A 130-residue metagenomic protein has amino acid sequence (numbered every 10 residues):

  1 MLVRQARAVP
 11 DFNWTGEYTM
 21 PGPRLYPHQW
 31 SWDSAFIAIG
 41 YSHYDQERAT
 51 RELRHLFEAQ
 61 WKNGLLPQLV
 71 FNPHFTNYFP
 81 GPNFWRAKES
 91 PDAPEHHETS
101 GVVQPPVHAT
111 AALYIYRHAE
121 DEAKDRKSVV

Functional and structural regions predicted by a protein language model:
M1-Q29, T50-R51, H55, K62-F71: Low-complexity, Ser/Thr/Pro/Gly-enriched N-terminal "stalk/linker" regions
T15-T19, P27, S34, R86 (+1 more regions): A generic structural signal for ordered alpha-helices
Y26, A38, H97: Generic anion/oxyanion-binding catalytic loop in active/binding sites
P27-S31, T99-V102: Short, conserved micro-motifs enriched in small and acidic residues
Q29-Y44: Conserved H-X4-D acyltransferase segment
Q46-R126: Helix-terminus loop motifs that line ligand-binding clefts
V129: Conserved small/polar residues in nucleotide/adenosyl-binding loops
